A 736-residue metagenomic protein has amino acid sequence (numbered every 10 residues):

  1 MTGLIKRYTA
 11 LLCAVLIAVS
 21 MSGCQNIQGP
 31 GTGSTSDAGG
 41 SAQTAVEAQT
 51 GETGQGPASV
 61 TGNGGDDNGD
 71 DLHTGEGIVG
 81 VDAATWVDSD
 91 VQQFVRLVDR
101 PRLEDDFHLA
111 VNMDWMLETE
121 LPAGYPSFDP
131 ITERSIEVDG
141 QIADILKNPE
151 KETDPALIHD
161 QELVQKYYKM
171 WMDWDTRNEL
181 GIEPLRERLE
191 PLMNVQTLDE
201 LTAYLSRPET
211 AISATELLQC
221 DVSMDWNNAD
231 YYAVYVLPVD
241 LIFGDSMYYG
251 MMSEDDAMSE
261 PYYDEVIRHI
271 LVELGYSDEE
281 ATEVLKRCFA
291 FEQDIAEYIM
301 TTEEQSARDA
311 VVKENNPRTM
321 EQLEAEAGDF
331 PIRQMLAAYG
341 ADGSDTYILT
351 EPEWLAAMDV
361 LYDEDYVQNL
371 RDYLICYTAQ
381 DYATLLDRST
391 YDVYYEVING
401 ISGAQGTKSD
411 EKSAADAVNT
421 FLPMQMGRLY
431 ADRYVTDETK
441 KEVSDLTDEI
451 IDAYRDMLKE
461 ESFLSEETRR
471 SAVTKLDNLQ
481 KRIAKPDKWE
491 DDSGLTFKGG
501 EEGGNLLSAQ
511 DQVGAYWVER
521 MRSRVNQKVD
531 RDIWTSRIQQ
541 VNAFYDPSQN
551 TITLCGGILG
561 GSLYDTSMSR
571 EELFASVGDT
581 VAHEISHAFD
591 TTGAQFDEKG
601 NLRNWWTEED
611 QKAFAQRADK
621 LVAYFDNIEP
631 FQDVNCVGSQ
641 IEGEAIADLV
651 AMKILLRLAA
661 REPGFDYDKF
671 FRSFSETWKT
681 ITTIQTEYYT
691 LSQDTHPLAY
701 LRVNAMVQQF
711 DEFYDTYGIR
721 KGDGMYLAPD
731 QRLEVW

Functional and structural regions predicted by a protein language model:
M1-L12: Bacterial N-terminal signal peptides that target proteins for export
V19-G23: C-terminal motif of bacterial Sec signal peptides marking the signal peptidase cleavage site
C24-A38: Bacterial lipoprotein signal-peptidase II cleavage site
T44-R96: N-terminal low-complexity, Pro/Thr/Ser-rich intrinsically disordered segments that act as propeptides or flexible
V81-T85, N419, P423, G427-W736: Intrinsically disordered, low-complexity linker/terminal regions across diverse proteins
A83-W86, R102-D106, A110-M172: Active-site-surrounding "flap" and adjacent substrate/cofactor-binding loops of secreted or lumenal enzymes, prototyped
R96-L117, M251-L271, M652: Hydrophobic/aromatic-rich, well-ordered segments within soluble, folded domains that form packed cores
I145-E449: Noncatalytic, helix-rich "gating/capping" subdomain that lines the substrate-entry/channel surface of large enzyme
